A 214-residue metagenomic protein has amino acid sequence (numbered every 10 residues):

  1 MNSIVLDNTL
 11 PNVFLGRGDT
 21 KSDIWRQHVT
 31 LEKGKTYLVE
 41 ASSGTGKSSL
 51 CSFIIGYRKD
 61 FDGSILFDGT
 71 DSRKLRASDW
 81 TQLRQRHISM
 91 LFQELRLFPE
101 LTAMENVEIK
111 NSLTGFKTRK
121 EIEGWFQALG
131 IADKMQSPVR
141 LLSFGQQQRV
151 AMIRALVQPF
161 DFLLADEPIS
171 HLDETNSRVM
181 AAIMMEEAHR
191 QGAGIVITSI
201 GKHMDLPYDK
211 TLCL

Functional and structural regions predicted by a protein language model:
I55: Helix-to-loop junction immediately C-terminal to a conserved catalytic motif
G63-D71: Conserved ABC transporter NBD signature motif
S72-S89: ABC ATPase NBD coupling module
R119-K134: Conserved ABC ATPase "signature" region
P138-L142, Q146: Conserved ABC ATPase signature
M152: Hydrophobic anchor residue at the start of the ABC signature
L163-D166: Catalytic Walker B motif of ABC-type/P-loop ATPase nucleotide-binding domains
